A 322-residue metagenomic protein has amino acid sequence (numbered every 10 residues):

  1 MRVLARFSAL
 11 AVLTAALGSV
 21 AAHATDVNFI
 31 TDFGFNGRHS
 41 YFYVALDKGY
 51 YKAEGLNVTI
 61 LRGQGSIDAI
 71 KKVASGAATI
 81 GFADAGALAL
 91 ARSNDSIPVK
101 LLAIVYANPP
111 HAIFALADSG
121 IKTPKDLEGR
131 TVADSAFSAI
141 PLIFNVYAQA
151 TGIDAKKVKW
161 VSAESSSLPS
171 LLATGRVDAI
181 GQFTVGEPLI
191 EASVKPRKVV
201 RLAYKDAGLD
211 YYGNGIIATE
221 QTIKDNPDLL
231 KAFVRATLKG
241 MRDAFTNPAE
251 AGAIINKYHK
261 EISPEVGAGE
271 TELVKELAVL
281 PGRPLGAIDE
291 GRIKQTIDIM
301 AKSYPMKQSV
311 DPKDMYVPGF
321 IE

Functional and structural regions predicted by a protein language model:
M1-A9: Bacterial N-terminal signal peptides that target proteins for export
S8-G18: Hydrophobic helical h-region of N-terminal Sec-dependent signal peptides in bacterial secretory/periplasmic proteins
G18-A24: Sec/Tat signal peptide C-region and signal peptidase I cleavage site
D26-T174, D178-T184, L202-Y204, D210: Short, glycine-/small- and polar/acidic-enriched structural segments that line small-molecule recognition paths
L46-D47, K52, Q149, E191-A192 (+2 more regions): Short polybasic/polar patches that bind polyanions
G86, V161, S166-K260: Pocket-lining segment of extracytoplasmic ligand-binding domains
D225-P305: Secondary-structure end/capping motifs
I299-E322: Hinge/cleft segment of the Venus flytrap/periplasmic-binding protein
